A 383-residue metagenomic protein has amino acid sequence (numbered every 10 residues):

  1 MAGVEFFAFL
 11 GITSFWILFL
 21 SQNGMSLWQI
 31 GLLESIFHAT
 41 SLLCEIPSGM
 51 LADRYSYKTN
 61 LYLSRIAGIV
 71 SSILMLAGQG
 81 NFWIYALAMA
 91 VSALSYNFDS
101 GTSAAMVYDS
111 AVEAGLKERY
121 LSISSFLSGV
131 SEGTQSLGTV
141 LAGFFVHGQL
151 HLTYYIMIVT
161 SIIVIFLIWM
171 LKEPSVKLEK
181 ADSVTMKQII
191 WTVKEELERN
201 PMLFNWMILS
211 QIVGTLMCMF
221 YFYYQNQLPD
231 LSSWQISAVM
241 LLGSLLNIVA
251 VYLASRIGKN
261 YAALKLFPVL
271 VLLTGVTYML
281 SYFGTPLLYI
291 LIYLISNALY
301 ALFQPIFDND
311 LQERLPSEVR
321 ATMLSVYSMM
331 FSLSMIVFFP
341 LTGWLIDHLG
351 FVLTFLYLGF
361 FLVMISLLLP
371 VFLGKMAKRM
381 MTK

Functional and structural regions predicted by a protein language model:
M1-L43, N200-G243: Helix-loop boundary and gating motifs at the non-cytosolic
F6, S71, F82-D99, L288-F303: Hydrophobic core of transmembrane alpha-helices in multi-pass small-molecule transporters, especially MFS/SLC-type
I17, Q22, M75, Q135-I156 (+3 more regions): Transmembrane alpha-helix termini and helix-breaking/packing motifs in multi-pass membrane transporters
G31, C44, F222, Q227-K383: C-terminal transmembrane bundle of multi-pass solute transporters/carriers
I66-G80, L272-T285: C-terminal ends and interior cores of transmembrane alpha-helices in multi-pass membrane transporters/permeases
A90-E132: Cytoplasmic helix-loop-helix junction between adjacent transmembrane helices in 12-TM secondary transporters
M157, S161-V184, V371-K383: Helix-loop junctions on the cytosolic side of multi-pass membrane transporters, especially the intracellular loop
K172-W206: Juxtamembrane intracellular "pre-TM" segments in multi-pass secondary transporters
